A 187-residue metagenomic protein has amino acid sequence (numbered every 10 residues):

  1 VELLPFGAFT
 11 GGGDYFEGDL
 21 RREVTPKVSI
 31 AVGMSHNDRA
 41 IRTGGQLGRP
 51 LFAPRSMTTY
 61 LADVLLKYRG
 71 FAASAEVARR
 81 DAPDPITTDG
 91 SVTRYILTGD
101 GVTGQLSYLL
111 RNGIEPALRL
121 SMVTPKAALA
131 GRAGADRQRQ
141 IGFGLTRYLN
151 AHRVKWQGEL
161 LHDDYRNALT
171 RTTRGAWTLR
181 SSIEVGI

Functional and structural regions predicted by a protein language model:
V1-S29: Aromatic- and glycine-enriched pocket-lining scaffold segments that form the walls of small-molecule binding clefts
R22-I187: Outer-membrane beta-barrel pore domains
